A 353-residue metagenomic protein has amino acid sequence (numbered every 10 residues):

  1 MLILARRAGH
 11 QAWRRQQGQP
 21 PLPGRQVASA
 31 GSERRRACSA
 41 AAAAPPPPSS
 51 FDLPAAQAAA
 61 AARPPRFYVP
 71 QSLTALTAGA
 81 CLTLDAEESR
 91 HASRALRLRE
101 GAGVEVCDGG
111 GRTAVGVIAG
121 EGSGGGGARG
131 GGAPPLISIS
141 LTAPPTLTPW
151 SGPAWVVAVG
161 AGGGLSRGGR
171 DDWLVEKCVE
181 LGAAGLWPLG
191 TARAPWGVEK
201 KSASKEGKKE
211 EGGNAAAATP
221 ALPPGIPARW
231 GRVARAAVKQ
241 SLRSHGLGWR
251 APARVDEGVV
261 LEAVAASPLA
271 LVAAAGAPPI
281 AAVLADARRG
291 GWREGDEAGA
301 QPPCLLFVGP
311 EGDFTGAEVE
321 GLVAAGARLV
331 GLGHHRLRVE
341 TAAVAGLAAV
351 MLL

Functional and structural regions predicted by a protein language model:
L2-L147, K201-S204, K208-A216: N-terminal positively charged helical leader segments and presequences
P45-L53, P144-V272: RNA substrate-binding interface of SAM-dependent RNA methyltransferases
Q71-S72, A86-E87, G109, G160-G162 (+3 more regions): Fold-independent oxyanion-binding glycine-rich loops and adjacent beta-strand/coil segments at enzyme active sites
L82-L84, S151-V156, P302-C304, V323-L332: Glycine/charged-rich beta-loop-alpha catalytic/anionic-binding loops adjacent to active sites
G101, C178, G333: Residue-level signal for inorganic ion chemistry
G103, A184-G185, R328: Residue-level detector of anion-binding/catalytic polar loops
A270-V319, A327-L332: Active-site/ligand-binding-proximal alpha/beta "capping" segment
G316-L353: Structured adenosyl-cofactor binding patch, chiefly the S-adenosyl-L-methionine
